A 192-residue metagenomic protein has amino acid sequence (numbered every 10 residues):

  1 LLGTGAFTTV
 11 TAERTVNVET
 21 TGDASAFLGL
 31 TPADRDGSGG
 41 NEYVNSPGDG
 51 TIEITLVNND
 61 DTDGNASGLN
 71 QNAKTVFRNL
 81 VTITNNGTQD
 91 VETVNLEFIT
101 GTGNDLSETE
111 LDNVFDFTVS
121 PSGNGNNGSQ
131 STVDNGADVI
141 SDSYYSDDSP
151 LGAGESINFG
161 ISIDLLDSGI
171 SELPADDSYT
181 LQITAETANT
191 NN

Functional and structural regions predicted by a protein language model:
L1-S46: Short, polar/proline-rich extracytoplasmic segments that appear immediately after membrane translocation
E13, V76-L80, S156-G160: Intrinsic-disorder/low-complexity, polar/charged segments enriched in Ser/Thr/Lys/Arg/Asp/Glu/Gln
D23, Q89-E108: Short acidic, flexible loop segments centered on an aromatic residue
A26, I52, E92-V94, N113-F115: Short beta-strand/loop motifs in extracellular/secreted proteins, especially within beta-sandwich accessory domains
D49-L80: Surface-exposed, low-complexity/disordered Ser/Thr/Gly/Pro/Asn-rich loops and linkers
Q71, N85, I99-T100: Contiguous segments within soluble domain cores/interaction surfaces
I83-T88, Y144-N192: C-terminal, structured domain-capping segment
D105-G169: Signature of Gram-negative chaperone-usher
